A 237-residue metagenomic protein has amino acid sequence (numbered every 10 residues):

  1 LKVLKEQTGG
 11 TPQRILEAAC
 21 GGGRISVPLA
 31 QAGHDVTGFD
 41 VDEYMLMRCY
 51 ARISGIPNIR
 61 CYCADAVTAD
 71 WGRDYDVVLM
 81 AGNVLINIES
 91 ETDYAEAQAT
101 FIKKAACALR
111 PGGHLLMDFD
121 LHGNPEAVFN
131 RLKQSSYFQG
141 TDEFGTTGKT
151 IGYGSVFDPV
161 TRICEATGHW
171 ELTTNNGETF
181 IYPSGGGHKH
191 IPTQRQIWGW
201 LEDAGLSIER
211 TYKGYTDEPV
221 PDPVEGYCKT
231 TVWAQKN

Functional and structural regions predicted by a protein language model:
L1-T11: Conserved alpha-helix/loop element of class I SAM-dependent methyltransferases that forms part of the SAM/SAH-binding
A19-G21: Class I SAM-dependent methyltransferase "Motif I" SAM/SAH-binding loop
R24-T68: Class I SAM-dependent methyltransferase SAM/SAH-binding core
T68-V77: A short acidic, Gly/Pro-enriched loop at the edge of an enzyme's catalytic core that lines a small-molecule cofactor
D76-E96: A short SAM/SAH-binding and catalytic strip from SAM-dependent methyltransferases
A95-P111: A short glycine-rich, Lys/Arg-flanked "PGG" loop and its adjoining helix->strand segment in the class I
L116-W198: SAM-dependent methyltransferase
H188-N237: C-terminal lobe and adjacent flexible extensions of AdoMet/dcAdoMet transferase-like proteins
